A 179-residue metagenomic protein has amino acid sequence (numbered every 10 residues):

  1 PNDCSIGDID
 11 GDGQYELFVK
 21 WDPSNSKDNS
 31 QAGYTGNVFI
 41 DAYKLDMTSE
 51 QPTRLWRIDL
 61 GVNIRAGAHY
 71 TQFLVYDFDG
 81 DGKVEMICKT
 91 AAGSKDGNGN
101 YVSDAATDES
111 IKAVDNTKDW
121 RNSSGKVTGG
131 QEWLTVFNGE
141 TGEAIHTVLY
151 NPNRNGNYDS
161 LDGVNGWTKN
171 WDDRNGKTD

Functional and structural regions predicted by a protein language model:
P1-D179: Beta-propeller-forming repeat regions
